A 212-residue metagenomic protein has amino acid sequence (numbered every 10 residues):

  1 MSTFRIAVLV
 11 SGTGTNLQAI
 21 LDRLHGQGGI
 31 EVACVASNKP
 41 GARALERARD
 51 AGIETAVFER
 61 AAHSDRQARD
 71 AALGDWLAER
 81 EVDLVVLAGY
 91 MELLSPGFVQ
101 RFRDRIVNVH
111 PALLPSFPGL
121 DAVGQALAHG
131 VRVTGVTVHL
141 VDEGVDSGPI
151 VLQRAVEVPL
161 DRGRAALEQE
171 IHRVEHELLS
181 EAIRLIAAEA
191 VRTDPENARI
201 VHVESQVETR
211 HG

Functional and structural regions predicted by a protein language model:
M1-F4, R192-G212: SAM-dependent methyltransferases
M1-R43, R47: N-terminal Rossmann-like dinucleotide-binding module
R23, A88-V203: Donor/substrate-binding cores of folate-linked one-carbon enzymes
G28-A72: Short, surface-exposed acidic-centric catalytic microdomains
A33, D83, D104: Conserved acidic residues
S37-N38, A61-A62, R66, R80-P96: N-terminal glycine-rich "phosphate-gripper" loop used for MgATP/nucleotide binding and carboxylate activation
E54, D83, R132: Residue-level detector of anion-binding/catalytic polar loops
